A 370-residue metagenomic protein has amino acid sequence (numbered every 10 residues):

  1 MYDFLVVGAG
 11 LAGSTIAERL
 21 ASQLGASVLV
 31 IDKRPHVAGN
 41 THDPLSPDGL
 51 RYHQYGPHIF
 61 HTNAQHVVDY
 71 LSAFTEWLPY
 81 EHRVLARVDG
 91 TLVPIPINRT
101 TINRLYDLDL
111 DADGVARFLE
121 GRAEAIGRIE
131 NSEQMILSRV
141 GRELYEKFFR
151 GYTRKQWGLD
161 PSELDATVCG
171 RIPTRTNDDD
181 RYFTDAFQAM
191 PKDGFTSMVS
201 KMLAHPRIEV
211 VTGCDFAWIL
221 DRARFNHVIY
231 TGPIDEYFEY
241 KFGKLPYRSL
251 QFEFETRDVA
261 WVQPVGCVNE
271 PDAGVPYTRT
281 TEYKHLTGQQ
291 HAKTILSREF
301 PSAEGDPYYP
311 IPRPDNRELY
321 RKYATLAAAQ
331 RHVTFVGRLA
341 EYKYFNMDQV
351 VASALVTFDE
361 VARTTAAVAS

Functional and structural regions predicted by a protein language model:
M1-A12: Beta1/beta-strand and adjacent pyrophosphate-binding region of the FAD-binding site in flavoprotein oxidoreductases
D3, S27, H332: Residues at the starts of beta-strands that form the adenosine-phosphate
A9, G232-P233: Glycine-rich, N-terminal phosphate-binding loop of Rossmann-like dinucleotide-binding domains
E18-P47: Glycine-rich FAD pyrophosphate-binding loop
D48-R122: Dinucleotide-binding Rossmann-like beta1-alpha1 core, especially the glycine-rich loop that anchors the ADP
D69-Y70, M135, L144, Q263 (+2 more regions): Structural/interface elements that position substrates and couple domains in central-metabolism enzymes
D89-H227, T231, F238: Active-site/ligand-binding neighborhood in enzyme catalytic cores
N226-H227, E236-A367: C-terminal segments that line or cap access tunnels to active or ligand-binding sites in enzymes and enzyme-associated
